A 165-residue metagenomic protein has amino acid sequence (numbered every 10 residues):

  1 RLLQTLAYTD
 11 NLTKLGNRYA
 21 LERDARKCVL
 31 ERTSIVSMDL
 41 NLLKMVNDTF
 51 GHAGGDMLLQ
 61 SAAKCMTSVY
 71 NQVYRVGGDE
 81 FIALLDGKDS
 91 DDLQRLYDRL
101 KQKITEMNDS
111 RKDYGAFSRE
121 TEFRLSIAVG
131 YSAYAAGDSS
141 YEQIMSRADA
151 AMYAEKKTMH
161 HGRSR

Functional and structural regions predicted by a protein language model:
Q4, Y8, N17-S34, N41-T67 (+5 more regions): Conserved long alpha-helical elements within nucleotide-processing catalytic cores of c-di-GMP signaling and class III
L40, G87, V129: Residues immediately flanking
M66, I104, N108, M152-K156: Hydrophobic recognition helices of helix-based DNA-binding modules
V69-Q72, K101-T121: Short catalytic/binding micro-motifs of nucleotide second-messenger systems
A83-K88, A133-A135: Short beta-strand-to-loop capping motifs
Q94-K101, F117-E120, S126-A128, S132-R165: Catalytic-core segments of nucleotide cyclases and related cyclic-nucleotide turnover enzymes
